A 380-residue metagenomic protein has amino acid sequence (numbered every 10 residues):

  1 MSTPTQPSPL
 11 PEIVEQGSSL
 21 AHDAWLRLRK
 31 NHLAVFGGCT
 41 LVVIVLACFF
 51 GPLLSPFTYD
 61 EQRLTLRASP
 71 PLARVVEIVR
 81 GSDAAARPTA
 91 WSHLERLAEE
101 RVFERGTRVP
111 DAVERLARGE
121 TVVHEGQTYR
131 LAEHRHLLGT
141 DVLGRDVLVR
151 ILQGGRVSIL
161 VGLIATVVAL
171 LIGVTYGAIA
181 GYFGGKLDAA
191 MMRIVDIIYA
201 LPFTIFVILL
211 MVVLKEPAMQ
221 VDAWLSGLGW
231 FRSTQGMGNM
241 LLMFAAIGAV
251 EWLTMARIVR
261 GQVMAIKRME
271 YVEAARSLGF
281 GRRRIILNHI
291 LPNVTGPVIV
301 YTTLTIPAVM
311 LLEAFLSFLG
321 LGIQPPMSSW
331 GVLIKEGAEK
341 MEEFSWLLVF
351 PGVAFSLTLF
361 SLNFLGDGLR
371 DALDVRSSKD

Functional and structural regions predicted by a protein language model:
M1-L170, V174, P326-M327, E336-L357 (+3 more regions): Gly/Trp-centered helix-boundary motif
T140-D380: Alpha-helical transmembrane segments of integral membrane proteins, especially multi-pass inner/plasma-membrane
